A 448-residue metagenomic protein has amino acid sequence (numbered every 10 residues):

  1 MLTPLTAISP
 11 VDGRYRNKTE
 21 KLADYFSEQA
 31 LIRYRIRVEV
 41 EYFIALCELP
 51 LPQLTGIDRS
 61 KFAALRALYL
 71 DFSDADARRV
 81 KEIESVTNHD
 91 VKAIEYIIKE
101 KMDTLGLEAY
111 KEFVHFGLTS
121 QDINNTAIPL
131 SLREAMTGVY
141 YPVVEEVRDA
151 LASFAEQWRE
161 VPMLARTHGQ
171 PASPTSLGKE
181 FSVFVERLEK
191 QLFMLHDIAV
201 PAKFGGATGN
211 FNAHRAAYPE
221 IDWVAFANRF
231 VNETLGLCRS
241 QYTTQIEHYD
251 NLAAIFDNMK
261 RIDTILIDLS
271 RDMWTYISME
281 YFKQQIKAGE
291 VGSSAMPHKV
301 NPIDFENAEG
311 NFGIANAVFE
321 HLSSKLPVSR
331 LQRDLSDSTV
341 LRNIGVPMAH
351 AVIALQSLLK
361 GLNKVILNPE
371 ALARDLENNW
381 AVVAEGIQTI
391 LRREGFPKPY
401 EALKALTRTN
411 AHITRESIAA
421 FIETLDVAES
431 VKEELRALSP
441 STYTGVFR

Functional and structural regions predicted by a protein language model:
M1-H214, Y218-R229, G292, F305 (+5 more regions): A helix-coil-helix interface module used to build multimeric assemblies and to scaffold catalytic/cofactor sites
L2-E28, V38, A64-L70, E84 (+1 more regions): Catalytic-core signal marking the mid-to-C-terminal active-site face
E41-L46, I97, K101, A135 (+16 more regions): Generic, well-ordered alpha-helical scaffold segments in large soluble proteins
R133-Y141, E145, S182-V185, E189 (+6 more regions): Short amphipathic alpha-helical segments with heptad-repeat character
Q157-V161, M194, P201, G236-Q241 (+6 more regions): Conserved helix-loop functional segments at active or binding sites
Q191, T244-R330: Glycine-rich anion/phosphate-binding loop at the beta-strand->alpha-helix junction
I221-Q245: Active-site-adjacent "gating/activation" loops or surface patches in catalytic cores
L237-M259, D334-S338, I418-F421: Amphipathic, heptad-repeat alpha-helical segments used for oligomerization and assembly
